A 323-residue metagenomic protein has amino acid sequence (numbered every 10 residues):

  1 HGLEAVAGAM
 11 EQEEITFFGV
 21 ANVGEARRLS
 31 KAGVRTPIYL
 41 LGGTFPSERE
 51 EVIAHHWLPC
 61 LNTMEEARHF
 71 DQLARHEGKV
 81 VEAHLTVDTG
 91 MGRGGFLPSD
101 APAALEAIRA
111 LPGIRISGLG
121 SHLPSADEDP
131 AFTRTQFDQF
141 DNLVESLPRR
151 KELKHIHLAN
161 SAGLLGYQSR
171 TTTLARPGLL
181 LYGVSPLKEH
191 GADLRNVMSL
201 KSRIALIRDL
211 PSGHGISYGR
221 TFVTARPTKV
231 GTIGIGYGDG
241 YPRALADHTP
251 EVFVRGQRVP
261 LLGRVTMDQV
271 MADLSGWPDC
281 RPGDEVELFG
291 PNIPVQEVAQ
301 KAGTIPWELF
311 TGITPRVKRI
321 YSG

Functional and structural regions predicted by a protein language model:
H1-E13, A67-R68, Q72-E82, T89-P211 (+1 more regions): Active-site loop/helix belt of alpha/beta enzymes
H1-W57, L61-F70, S161, G166: N-terminal active-site wall of soluble small-molecule enzyme domains
I15, V34-T36, H55, G78-E82 (+7 more regions): Short coil/turn connectors at secondary-structure junctions
G19, P37-Y39, C60, H84 (+3 more regions): Structural detector of well-ordered beta-strand residues that form the stable sheet scaffold of enzyme domains
R27-A32, L187-R195, P306: C-terminal helical cap(s) of enzyme catalytic domains, especially alpha/beta-barrels
L40, I116, I204, L261-L262: A structural signal for short, hydrophobic beta-strand segments that form beta-sheets in beta-rich/all-beta domains
D209-G323: C-terminal accessory subdomain/extension
